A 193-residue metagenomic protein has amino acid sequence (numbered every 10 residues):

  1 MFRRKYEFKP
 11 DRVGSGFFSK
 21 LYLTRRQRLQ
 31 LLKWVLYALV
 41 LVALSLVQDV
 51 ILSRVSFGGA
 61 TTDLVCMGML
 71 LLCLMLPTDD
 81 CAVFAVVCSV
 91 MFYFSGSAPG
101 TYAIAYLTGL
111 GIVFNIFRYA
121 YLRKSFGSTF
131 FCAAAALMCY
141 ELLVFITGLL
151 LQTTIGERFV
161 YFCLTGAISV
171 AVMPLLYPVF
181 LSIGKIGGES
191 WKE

Functional and structural regions predicted by a protein language model:
M1-E193: Terminal, non-globular segments
